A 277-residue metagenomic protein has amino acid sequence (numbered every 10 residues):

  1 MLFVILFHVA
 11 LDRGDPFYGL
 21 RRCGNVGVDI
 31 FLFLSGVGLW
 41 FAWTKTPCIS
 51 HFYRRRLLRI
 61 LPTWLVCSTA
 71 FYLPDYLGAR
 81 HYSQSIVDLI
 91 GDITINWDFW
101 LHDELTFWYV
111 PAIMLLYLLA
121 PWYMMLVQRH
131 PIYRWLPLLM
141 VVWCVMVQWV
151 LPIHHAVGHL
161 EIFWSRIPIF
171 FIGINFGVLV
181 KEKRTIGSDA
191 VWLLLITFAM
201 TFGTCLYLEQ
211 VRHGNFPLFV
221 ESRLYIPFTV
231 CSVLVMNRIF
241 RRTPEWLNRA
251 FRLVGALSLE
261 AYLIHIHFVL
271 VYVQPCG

Functional and structural regions predicted by a protein language model:
M1-L39, T44-K45: N-terminal topogenic module of multi-pass integral membrane proteins
L2-A10, L73, I93-N96, L138-P152 (+2 more regions): Aromatic-anchored segments of alpha-helical transmembrane domains
L6-R13, V37, S50, T69-L77 (+8 more regions): Structural signature of transmembrane alpha-helix termini at the membrane-water interface
P16-V28, D98-A112, V150-I172, T204-V233: Interfacial loop-to-helix transition and helix-capping segments at the boundaries of transmembrane helices
N25-L32, F41-H102, L116, I186-T201 (+1 more regions): Transmembrane alpha-helical segments and their boundary/interface "anchor" motifs in multi-pass integral membrane
F31-L32, G38-F41, F71-H81, V87-F170 (+1 more regions): Hydrophobic alpha-helical segments with transmembrane-like composition
W43-P47, P74-Y82, V127-P131, V180-S188 (+2 more regions): Membrane-interfacial segments
F163-F171, V178-E260, I266-G277: Alpha-helical transmembrane segments and terminal signal-anchor/GPI-anchor hydrophobic tails, characterized by long
